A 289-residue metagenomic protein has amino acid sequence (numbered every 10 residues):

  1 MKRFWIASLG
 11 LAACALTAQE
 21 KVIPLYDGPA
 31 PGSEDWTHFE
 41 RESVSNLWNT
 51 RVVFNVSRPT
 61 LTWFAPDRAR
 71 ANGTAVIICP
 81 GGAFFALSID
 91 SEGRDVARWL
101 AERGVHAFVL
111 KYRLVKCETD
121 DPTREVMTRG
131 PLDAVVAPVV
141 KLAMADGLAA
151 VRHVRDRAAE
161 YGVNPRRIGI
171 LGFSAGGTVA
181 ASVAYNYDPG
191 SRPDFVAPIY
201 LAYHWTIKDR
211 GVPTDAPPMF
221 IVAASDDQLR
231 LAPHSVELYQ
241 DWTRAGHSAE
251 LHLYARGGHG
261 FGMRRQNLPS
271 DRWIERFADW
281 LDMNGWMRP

Functional and structural regions predicted by a protein language model:
Q19-R70, E102: N-terminal cap/lid segment of alpha/beta-hydrolase-fold proteins
N72-G81: Short beta-strand element of the alpha/beta-hydrolase
P80-F85, S225: Active-site glycine-rich loops that stabilize anionic/oxyanionic intermediates across multiple enzyme folds
D90-F108: Short amphipathic alpha-helix adjacent to the substrate-entry channel of hydrolases
P122-A159, W273-R276: Alpha/beta-hydrolase active-site loop
V126, V236-Y239, T243-P289: C-terminal catalytic histidine-bearing segment of alpha/beta-hydrolase fold enzymes
L142-D215: Primarily recognizes the serine-hydrolase "nucleophile elbow" in alpha/beta-hydrolase and SGNH/GDSL folds
D194-L253: The feature captures the conserved acid-bearing segment of alpha/beta-hydrolase catalytic domains
